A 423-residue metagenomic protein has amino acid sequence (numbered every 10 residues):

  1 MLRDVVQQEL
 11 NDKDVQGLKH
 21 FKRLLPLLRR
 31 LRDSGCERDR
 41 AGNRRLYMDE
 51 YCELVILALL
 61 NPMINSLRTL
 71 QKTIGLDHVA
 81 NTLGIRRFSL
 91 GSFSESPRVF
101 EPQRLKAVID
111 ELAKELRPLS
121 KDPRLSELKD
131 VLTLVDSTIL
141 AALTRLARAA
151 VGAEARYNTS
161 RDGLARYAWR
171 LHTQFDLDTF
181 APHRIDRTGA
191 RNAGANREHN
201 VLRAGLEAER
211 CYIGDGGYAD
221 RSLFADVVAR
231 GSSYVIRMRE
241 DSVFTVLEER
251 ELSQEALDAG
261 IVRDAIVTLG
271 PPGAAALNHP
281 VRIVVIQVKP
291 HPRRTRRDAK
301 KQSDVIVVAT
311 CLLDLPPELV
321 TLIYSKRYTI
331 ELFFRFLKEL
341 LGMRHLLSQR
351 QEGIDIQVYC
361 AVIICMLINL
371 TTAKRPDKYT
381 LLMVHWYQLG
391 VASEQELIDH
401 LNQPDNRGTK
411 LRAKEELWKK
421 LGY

Functional and structural regions predicted by a protein language model:
M1-T69, T73, R86, R98-F100 (+4 more regions): Single, function-defining residue in the core of a domain
L76-S94: Short, basic interhelical loop/turn and adjoining N-cap of the next helix at nucleic-acid- or acidic-partner-contacting
